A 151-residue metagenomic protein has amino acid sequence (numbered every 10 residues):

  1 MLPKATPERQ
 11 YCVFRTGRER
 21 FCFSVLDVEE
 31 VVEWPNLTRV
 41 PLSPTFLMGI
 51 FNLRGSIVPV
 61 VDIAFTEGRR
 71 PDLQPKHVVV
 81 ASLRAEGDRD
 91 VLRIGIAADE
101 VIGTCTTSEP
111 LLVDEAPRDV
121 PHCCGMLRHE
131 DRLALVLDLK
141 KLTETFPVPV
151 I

Functional and structural regions predicted by a protein language model:
M1-I151: An acidic, low-aromatic, low-complexity terminal/linker signal
